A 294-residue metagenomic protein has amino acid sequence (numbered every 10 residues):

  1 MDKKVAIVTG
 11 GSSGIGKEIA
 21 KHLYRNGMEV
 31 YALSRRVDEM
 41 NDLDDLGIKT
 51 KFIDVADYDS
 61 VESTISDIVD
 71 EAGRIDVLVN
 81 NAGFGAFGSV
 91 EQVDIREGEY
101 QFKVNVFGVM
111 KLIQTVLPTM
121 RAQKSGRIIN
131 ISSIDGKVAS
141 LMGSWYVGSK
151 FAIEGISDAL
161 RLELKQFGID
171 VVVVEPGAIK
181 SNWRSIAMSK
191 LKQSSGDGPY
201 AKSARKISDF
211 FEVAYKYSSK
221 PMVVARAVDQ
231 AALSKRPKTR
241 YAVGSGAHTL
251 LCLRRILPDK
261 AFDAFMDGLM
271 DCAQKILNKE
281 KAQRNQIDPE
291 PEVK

Functional and structural regions predicted by a protein language model:
S12-S13: Conserved glycine-rich cofactor-binding loop
I53-S63, I95: The beta1-alpha1 cofactor-binding region of Rossmann-like NAD(H)/NADP(H)-dependent oxidoreductases
S89-V90, D94-E99: Substrate-binding pocket helix/loop in short-chain dehydrogenase/reductase
I113, S149-A152: Active-site helix of classical SDR
I113-Q114, D158: A short, exposed helix-loop element centered on a Lys and neighboring polar residues
S133: Residue(s) in the substrate-gating loop at a strand-loop-helix junction that position the organic substrate next
Q166-Y215: C-terminal beta-strand-loop-alpha-helix "lid" module of Rossmann-like NAD(P)-dependent dehydrogenases
